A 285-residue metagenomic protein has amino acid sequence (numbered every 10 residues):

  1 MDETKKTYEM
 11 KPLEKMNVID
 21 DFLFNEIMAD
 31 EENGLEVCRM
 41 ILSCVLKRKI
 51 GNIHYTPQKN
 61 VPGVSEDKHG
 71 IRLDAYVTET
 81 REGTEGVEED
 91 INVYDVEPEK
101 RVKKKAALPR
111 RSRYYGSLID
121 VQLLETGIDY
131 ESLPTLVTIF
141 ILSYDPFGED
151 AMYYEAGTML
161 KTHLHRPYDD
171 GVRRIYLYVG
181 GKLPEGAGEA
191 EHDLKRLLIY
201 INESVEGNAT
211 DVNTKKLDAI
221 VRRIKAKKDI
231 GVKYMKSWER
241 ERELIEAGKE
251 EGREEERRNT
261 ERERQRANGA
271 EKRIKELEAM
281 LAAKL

Functional and structural regions predicted by a protein language model:
M1-L285: Elongated, amphipathic alpha-helical interaction scaffolds
